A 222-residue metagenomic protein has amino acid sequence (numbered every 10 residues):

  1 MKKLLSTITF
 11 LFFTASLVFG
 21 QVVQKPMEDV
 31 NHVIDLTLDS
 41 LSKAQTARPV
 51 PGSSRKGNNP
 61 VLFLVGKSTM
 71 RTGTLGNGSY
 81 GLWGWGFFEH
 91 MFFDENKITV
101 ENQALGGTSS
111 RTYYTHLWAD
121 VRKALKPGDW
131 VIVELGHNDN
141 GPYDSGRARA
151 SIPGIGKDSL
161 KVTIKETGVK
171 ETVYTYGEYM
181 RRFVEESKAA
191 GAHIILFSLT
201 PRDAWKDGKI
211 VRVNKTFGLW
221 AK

Functional and structural regions predicted by a protein language model:
M1-V23: Bacterial Sec-dependent N-terminal signal peptides
K25-A104, A119-V131, A150-G154: Serine-esterase "nucleophile elbow" of acetyl-processing enzymes
V65-T69, N102-T108, E134-H137, F197-P201: Active-site-proximal beta-strand/loop segments in catalytic clefts of secreted hydrolases
T74-G78, Y113, D207-R212: Short, solvent-exposed loop/turn segments at secondary-structure boundaries
S109-D120: N-terminal post-signal-peptidase region of extra-cytosolic proteins
D120-K222: Alpha-helical cap/lid subdomain in secreted, periplasmic, or secretory-pathway luminal O-acyl-processing enzymes
